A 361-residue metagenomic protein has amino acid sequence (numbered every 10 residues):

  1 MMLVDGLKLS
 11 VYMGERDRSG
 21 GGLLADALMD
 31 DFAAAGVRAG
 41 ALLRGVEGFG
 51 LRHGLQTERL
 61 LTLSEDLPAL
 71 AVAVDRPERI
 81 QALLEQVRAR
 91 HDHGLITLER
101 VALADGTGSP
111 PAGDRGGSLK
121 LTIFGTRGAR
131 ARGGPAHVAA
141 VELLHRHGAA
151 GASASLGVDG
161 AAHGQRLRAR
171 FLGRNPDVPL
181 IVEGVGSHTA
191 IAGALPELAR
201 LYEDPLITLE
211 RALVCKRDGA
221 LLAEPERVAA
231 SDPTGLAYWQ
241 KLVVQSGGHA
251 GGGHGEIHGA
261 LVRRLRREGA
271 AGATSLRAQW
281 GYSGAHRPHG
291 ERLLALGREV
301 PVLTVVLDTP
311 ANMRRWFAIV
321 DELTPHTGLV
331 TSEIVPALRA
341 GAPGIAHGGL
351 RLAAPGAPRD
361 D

Functional and structural regions predicted by a protein language model:
M1-D361: Positively charged, small/polar-rich N-terminal and surface patches that mediate targeting and assembly and bind
